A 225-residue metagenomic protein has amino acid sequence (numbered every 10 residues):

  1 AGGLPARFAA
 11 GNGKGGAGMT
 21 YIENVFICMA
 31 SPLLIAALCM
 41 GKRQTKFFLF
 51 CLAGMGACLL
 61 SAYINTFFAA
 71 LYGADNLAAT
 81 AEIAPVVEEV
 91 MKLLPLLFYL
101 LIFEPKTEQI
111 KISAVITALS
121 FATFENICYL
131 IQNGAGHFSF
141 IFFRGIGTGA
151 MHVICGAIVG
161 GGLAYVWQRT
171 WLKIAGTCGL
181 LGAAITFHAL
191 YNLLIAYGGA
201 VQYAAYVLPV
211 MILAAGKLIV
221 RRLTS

Functional and structural regions predicted by a protein language model:
A1-G18: Short, Lys/Arg-enriched N-terminal segments with co-localized hydrophobic residues within the first ~10-30 amino acids
G13-S225: Hydrophobic alpha-helical segments at protein termini of multi-pass membrane proteins
